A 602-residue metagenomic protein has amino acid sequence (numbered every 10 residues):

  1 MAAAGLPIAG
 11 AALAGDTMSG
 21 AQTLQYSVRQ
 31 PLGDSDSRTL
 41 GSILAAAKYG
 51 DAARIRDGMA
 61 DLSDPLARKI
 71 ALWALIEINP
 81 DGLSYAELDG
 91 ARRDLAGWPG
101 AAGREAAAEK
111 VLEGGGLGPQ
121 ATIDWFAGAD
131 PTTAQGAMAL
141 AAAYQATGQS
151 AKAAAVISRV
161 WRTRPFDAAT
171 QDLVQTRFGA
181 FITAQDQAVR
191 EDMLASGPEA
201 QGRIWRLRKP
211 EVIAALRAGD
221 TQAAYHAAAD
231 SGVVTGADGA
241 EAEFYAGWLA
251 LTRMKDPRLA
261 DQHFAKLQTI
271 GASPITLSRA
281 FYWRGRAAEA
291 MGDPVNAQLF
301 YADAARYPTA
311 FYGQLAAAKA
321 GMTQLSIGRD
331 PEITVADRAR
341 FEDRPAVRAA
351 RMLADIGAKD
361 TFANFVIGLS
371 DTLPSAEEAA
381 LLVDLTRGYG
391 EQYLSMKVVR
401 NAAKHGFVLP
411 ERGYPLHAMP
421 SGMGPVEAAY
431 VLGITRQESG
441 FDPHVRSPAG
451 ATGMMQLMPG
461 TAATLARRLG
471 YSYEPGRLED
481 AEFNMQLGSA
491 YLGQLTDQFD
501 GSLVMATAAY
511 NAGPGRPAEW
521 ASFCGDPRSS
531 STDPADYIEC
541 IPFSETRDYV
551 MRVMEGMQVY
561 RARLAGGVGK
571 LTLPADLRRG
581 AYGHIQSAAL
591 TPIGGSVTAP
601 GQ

Functional and structural regions predicted by a protein language model:
I8-A74, S326-P345, D355: N-terminal leader/linker segments that initiate helical-solenoid repeat arrays
Q25-L32, R56-L66, I76-P80, D89-P99 (+12 more regions): Solenoid-like repeat scaffolds
T39, L72-L75, L88, E105-A108 (+8 more regions): TPR repeat positional signature
S42, L72-L75, A108, L140 (+8 more regions): Structural register within alpha-helical repeat arrays
A46, N79, L112, Y144 (+5 more regions): Residue at a conserved register position within TPR or TPR-like alpha-solenoid repeats
Y49, I78, G82, G115-G116 (+6 more regions): Structural motif corresponding to the intra-repeat A-B loop/turn of tetratricopeptide repeats
W73-A74, D89-G90, D94, I204 (+8 more regions): Catalytic glycan-binding domains that act on GlcNAc-containing polysaccharides
